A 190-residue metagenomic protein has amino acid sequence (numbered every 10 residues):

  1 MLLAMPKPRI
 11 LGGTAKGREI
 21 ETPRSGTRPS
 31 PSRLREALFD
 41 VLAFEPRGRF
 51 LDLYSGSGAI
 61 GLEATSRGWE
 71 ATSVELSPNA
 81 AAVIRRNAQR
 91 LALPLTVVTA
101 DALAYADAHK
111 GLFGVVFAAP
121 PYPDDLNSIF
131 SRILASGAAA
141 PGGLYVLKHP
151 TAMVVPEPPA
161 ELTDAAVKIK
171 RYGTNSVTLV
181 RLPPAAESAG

Functional and structural regions predicted by a protein language model:
M1-G190: Class I S-adenosyl-L-methionine-dependent methyltransferase catalytic core
